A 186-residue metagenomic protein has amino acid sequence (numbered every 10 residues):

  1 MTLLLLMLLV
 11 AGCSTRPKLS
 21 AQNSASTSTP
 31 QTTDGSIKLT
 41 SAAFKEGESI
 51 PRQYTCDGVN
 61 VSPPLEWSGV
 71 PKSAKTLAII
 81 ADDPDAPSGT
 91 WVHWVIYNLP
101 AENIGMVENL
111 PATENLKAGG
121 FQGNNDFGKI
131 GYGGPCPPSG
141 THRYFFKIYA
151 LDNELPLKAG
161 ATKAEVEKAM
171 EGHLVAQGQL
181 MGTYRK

Functional and structural regions predicted by a protein language model:
T2-A11: Bacterial N-terminal signal peptides
C13-K186: N-terminus-centered regions that define maturation/targeting leaders and the start of the first functional domain
